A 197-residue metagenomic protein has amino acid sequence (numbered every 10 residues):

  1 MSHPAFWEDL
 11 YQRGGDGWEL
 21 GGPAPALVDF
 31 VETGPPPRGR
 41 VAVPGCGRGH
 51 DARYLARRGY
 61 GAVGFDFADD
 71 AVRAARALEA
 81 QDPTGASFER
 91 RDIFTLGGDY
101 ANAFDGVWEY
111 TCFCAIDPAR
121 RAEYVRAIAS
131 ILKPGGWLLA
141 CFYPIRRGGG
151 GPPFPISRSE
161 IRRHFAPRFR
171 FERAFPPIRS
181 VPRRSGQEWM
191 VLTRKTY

Functional and structural regions predicted by a protein language model:
M1-V43, G47-N102, I116-Y197: Class I (Rossmann-like) S-adenosyl-L-methionine-dependent methyltransferase catalytic domain, capturing the SAM-binding
D105: Conserved acidic residues
W108: A conserved beta-strand element that flanks and buttresses the S-adenosyl-L-methionine
T111, A115: Short catalytic micro-motifs in class I SAM-dependent methyltransferases
